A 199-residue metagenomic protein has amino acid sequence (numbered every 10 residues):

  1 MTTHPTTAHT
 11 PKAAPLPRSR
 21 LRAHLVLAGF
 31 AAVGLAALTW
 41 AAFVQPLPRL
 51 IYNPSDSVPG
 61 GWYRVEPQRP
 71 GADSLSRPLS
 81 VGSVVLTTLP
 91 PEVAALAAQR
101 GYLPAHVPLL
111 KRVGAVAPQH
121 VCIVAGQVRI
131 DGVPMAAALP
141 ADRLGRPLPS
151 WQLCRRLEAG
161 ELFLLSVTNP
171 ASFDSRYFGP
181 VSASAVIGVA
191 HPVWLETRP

Functional and structural regions predicted by a protein language model:
M1-P108, R156, R176-P199: Protein maturation boundaries and topogenic segments
P54-D56, V113, H120-V121, C154-R155: Short, exposed beta-strand/loop patches in secreted or surface proteins that constitute
Q68, P90, P118-H120, T168: Short loop segments at secondary-structure junctions
G82-L86, V121, L162-F163: Generic structural signal for buried aliphatic residues
P104-A137: Mid-length scaffold segments of soluble, non-membrane domains
V124-L195: Non-cytosolic head/periplasmic domains of membrane-anchored proteins
